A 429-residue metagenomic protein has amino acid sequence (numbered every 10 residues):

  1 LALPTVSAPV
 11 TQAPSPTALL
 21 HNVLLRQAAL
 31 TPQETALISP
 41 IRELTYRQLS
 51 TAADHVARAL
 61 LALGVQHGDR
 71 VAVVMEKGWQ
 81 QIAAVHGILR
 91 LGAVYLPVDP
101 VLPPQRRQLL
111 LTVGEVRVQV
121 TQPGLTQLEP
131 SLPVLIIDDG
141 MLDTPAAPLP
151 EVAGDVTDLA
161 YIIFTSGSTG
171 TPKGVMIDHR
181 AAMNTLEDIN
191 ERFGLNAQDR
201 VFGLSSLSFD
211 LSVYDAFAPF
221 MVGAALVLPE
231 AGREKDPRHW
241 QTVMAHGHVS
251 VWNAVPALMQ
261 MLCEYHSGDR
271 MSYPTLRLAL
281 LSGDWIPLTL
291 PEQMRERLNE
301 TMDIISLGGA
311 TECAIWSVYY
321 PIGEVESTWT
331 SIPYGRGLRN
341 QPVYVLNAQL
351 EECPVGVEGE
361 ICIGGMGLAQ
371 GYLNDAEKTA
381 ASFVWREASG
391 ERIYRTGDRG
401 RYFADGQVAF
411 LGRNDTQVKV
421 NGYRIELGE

Functional and structural regions predicted by a protein language model:
L1, P16, L25-E34, T51 (+8 more regions): Flexible acidic/glycine-rich loop/turn elements at helix↔coil and beta-strand↔loop transitions within catalytic cores
L1-I163, I177-H179, N184, P287-P291 (+3 more regions): AMP-binding/adenylate-forming domain of the ANL superfamily
L1-V10, L19, Q119-V152, A182 (+2 more regions): AMP-dependent adenylate-forming
A8, M75-G78, D99, L159 (+5 more regions): Conserved AMP-binding
V71, I88, L159, T165-S168 (+7 more regions): Conserved S/T- and glycine-rich ATP-binding loop of Class I adenylate-forming
I162-V175, T301: Conserved adenylation A10 loop of the ANL superfamily
K173-F202, D210-S250, Y265, E324: Conserved AMP-binding/adenylation subdomain of ANL enzymes
M221-A224, V249-N253, C263-P333, P342: Gly/Ser/Thr-rich phosphate-binding loop
